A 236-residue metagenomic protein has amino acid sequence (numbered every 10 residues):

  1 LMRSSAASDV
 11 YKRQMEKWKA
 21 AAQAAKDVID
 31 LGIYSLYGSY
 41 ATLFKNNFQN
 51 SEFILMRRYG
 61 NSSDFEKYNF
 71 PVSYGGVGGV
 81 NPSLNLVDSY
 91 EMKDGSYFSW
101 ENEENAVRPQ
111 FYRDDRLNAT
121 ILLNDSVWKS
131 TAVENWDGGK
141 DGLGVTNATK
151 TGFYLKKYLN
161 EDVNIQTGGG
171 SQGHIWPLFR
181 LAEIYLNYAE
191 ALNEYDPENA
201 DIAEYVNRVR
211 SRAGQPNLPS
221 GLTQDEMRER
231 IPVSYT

Functional and structural regions predicted by a protein language model:
S5-Y74, G78, L84, F98-Y235: Acidic/polar-rich alpha-helix caps and helix-coil junctions
